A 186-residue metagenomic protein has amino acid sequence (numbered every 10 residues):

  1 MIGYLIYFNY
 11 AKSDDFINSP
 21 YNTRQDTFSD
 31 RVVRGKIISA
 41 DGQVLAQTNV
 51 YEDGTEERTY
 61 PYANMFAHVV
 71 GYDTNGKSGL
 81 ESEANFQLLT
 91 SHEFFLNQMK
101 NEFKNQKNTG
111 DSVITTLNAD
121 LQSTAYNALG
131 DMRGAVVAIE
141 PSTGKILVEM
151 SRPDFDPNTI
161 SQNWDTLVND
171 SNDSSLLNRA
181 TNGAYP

Functional and structural regions predicted by a protein language model:
M1-T166, D170-A180, A184: Periplasmic/cell-envelope proteins involved in peptidoglycan metabolism and beta-lactam response
